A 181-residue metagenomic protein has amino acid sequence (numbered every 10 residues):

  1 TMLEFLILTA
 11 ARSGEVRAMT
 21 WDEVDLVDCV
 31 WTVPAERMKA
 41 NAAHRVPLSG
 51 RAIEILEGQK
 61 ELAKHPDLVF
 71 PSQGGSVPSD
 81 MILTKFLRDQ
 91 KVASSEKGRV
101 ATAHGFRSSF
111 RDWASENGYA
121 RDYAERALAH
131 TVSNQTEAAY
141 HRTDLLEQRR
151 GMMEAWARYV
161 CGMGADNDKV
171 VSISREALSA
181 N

Functional and structural regions predicted by a protein language model:
T1-M2: Conserved catalytic core of the tyrosine transesterase superfamily
F5, A103, L145: Residue-level marker of regulatory loop/turn positions in helix-turn-helix DNA-binding domains and in histidine
F5, E15, W113: Hydrophobic/aromatic ligand-binding patch that stacks against planar heteroaromatic rings of cofactors or nucleotides
L6, R17, E125: The alpha-helix within a helix-turn-helix
T9, G14-E61, T131-A138: Conserved tyrosine-mediated DNA breakage-rejoining catalytic core shared by Y-recombinases
T9, V46, E54-G74, M81-R126 (+3 more regions): Short, basic (Lys/Arg/His-rich) helix/loop patches that form interaction surfaces in the mid-to-C-terminal regions
M38-A40, G50-E54, G58-P66, P71-V77 (+3 more regions): C-terminal secondary-structure termini that scaffold catalytic or DNA-interacting sites
